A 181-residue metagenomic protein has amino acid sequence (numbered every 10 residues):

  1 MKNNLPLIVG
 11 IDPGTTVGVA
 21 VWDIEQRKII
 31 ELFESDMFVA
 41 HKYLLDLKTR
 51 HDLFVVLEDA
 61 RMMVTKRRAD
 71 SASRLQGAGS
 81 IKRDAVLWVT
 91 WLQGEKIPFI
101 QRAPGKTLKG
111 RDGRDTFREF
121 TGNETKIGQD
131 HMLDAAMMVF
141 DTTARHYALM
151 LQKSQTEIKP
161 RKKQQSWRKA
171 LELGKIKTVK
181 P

Functional and structural regions predicted by a protein language model:
M1-P181: Phosphate- and other anionic-substrate recognition elements at nucleic-acid/protein interfaces
